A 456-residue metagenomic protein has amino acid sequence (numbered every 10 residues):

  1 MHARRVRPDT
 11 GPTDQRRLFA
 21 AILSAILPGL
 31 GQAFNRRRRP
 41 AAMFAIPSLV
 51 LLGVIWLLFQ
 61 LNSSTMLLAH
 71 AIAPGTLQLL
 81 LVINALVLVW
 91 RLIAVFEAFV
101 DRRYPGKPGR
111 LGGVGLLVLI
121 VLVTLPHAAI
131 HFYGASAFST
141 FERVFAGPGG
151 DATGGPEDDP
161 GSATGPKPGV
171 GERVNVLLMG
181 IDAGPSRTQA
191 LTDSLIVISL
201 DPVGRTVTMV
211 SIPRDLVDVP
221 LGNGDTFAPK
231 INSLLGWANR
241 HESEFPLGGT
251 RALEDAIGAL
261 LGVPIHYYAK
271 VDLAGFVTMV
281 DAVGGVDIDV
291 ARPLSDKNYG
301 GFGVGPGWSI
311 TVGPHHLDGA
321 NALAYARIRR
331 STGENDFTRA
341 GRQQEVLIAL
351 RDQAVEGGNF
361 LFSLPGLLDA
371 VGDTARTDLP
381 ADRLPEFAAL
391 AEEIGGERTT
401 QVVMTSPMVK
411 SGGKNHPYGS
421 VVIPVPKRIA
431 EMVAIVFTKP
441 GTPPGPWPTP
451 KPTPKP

Functional and structural regions predicted by a protein language model:
M1-G11: Short, Lys/Arg-rich, polar N-terminal cytosolic tail immediately upstream of the first transmembrane signal-anchor
P12-L51, L88: Hydrophobic, aromatic-rich membrane-embedded alpha-helical segments
T13, R17, R37-P40, A69-I83 (+1 more regions): Membrane-interface helix-boundary signature
G31-R38, R91-G113: Cytoplasmic membrane-interface segments at the C-terminal ends of transmembrane helices
N35, R39-S48, I55-W56, S64 (+1 more regions): Membrane-interface alpha-helices
P47-R102: Membrane-embedded alpha-helical segments of integral membrane proteins
G106-S139: Internal/C-terminal transmembrane anchor helices
H131-P456: Non-catalytic, solvent-exposed segments at the cell envelope interface
